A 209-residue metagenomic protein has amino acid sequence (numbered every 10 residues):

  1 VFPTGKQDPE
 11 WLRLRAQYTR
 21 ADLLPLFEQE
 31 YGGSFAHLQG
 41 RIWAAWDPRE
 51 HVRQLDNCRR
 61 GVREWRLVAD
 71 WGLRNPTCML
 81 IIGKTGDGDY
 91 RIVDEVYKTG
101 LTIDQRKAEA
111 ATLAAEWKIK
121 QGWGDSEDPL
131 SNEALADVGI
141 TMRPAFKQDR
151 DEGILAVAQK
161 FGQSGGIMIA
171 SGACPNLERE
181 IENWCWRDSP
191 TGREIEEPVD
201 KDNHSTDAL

Functional and structural regions predicted by a protein language model:
V1-F2, G33, I81-G83, V96: Short, structured patches in soluble enzyme cores that scaffold and shape functional sites
F2-A69: ATPase catalytic-site recognition across NTP-hydrolyzing enzymes
Y31, D70, M79, G122 (+2 more regions): A residue-level signal for conserved active-site and pocket-lining positions in enzyme catalytic cores
R60-K84: Gly/Thr-rich phosphate-binding beta-strand-loop-beta motif of the actin/hexokinase/Hsp70
D70-G72, V96, E127, L209: Anionic group-transfer/hydrolysis microenvironments
C78, G86-D200: Mg2+-dependent endonuclease catalytic cores in nucleic-acid-processing enzymes, primarily RNase H-like
V199-L209: Acidic, Mg2+-coordinating catalytic module of metal-dependent nucleases/exonucleases that use a two-metal-ion mechanism
